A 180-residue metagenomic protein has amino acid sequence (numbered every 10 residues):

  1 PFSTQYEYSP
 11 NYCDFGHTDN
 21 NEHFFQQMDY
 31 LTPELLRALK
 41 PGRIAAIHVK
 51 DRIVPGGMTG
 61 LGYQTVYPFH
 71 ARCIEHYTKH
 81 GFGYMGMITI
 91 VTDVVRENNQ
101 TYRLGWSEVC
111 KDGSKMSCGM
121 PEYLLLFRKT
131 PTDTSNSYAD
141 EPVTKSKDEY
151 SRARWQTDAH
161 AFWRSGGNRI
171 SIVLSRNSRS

Functional and structural regions predicted by a protein language model:
P1-S180: Core catalytic lobe of class I
